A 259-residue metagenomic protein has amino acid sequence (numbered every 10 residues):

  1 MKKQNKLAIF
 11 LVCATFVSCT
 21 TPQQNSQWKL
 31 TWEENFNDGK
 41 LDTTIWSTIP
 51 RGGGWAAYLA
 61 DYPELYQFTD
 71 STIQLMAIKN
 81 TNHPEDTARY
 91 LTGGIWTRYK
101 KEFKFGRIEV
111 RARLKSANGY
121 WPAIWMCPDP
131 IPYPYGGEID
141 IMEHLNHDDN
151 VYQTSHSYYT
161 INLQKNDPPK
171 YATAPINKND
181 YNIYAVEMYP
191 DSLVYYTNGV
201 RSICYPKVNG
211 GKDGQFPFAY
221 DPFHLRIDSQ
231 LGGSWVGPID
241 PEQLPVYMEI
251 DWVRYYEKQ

Functional and structural regions predicted by a protein language model:
M1-N25: Bacterial Sec-dependent N-terminal signal peptides
T20-Q259: GH16 jelly-roll
